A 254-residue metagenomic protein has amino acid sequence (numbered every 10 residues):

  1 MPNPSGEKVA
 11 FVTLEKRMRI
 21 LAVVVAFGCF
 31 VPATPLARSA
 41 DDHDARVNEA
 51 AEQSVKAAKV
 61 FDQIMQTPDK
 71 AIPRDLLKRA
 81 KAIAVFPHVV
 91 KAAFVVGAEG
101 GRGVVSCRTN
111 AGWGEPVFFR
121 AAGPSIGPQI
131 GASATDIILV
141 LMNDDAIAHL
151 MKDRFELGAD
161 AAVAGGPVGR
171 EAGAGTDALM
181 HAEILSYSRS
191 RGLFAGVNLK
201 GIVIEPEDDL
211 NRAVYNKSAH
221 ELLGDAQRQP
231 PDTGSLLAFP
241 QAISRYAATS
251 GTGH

Functional and structural regions predicted by a protein language model:
S5-E7, P35, V90: A generic alpha-helix propensity feature with a strong bias for hydrophobic helices
S5-V23: Bacterial N-terminal signal peptides that target proteins for export
V9-V12, A33, G251: Intrinsically disordered/low-complexity terminal segments and short unstructured peptides
A22-P32: Bacterial N-terminal signal peptides
V31-T34, F86: Hydrophobic alpha-helix-in-membranes signature
R38-H254: Small-residue-enriched, tightly packed secondary-structure blocks
